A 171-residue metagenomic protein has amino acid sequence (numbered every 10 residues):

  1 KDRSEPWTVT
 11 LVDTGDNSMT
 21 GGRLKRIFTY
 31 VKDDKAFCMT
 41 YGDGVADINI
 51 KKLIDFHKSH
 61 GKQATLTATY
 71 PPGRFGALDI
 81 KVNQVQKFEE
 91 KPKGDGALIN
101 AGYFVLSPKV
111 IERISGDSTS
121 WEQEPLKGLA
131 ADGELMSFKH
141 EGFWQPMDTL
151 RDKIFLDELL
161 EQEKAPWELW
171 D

Functional and structural regions predicted by a protein language model:
K1-V82: Conserved beta-loop-beta/alpha segment of the NTase-like Rossmann-fold superfamily that binds/positions NTPs
K35-C38, V45, I50-K58, Y70-F75 (+1 more regions): Catalytic-core segments of class I nucleotidyltransferases/pyrophosphorylases that form NMP-activated intermediates
